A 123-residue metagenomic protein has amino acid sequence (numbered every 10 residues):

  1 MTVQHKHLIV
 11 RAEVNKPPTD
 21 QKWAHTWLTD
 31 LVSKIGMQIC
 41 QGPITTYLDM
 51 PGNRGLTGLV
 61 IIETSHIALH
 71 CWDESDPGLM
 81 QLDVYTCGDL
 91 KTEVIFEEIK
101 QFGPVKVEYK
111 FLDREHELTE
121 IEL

Functional and structural regions predicted by a protein language model:
M1-L123: Polybasic/polar functional segments that serve as interface/processing modules
